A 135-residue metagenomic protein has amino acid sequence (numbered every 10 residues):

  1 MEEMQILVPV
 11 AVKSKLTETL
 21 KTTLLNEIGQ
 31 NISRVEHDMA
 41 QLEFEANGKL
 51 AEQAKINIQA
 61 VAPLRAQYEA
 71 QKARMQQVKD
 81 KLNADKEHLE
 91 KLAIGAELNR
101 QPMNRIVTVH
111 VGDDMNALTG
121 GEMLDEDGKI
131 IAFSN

Functional and structural regions predicted by a protein language model:
M1-L25: Short, charge-rich amphipathic alpha-helices with coiled-coil/heptad character
K21, L25-V35, M39-L42, Y68 (+3 more regions): Amphipathic alpha-helical coiled-coil segments
R34-V61: Extended alpha-helical coiled-coil "stalk/arm" regions that act as elongated linkers or oligomerization scaffolds
A51-A54, A62-D80: An N-terminal amphipathic alpha-helical segment
K72-E122: Coiled-coil termination/hinge junctions
D125: Short, acidic, Ser/Thr-enriched surface-loop or helix-capping motifs
F133-N135: Short linear motifs in exposed loops
